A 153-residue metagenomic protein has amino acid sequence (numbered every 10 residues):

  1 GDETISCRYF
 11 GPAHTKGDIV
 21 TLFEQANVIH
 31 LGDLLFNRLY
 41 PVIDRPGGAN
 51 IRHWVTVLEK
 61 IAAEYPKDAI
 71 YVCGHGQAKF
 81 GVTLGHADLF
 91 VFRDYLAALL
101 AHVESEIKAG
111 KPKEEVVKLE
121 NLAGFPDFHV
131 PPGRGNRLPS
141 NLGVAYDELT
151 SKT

Functional and structural regions predicted by a protein language model:
G1-T56, K60-A63: Catalytic core of the metallo-beta-lactamase
R8-F10, G74, L119: Conserved beta-strand termini and adjacent loop/short-helix elements that scaffold enzyme active sites in alpha/beta
G11-A13, Q77, L122: Short, solvent-exposed coil/turn elements at secondary-structure transition points
L35, V42, V91, G124-D127: Residue-level preference for alpha-helix termini and adjacent loops
V42-P46, E104-S105, A145: Short, well-ordered beta-strand elements within core beta-sheets of diverse protein domains
R45, A49, A87-V91, G133: Alpha-helix capping and helix-loop boundary segments enriched in small/acidic/polar residues
R52-K111, E115: Divalent-metal (often Zn2+) His-rich catalytic cores of metallo-beta-lactamase-fold enzymes
K108-T153: C-terminal regulatory/interaction regions
